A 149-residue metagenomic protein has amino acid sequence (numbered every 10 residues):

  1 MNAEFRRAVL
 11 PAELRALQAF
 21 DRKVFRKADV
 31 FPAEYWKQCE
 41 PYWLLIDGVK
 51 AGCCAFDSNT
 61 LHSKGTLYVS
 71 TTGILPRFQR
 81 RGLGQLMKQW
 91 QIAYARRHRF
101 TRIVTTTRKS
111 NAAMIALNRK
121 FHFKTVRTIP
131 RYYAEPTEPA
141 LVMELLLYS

Functional and structural regions predicted by a protein language model:
N2-E4: Extreme N-terminal starter segment of soluble prokaryotic enzymes
R7, P11-R77, K88, L146-Y148: Acetyl-CoA-dependent GNAT
Q38, S63, N111, A134-P139: Short acidic/glycine-enriched loop/turn segments that link adjacent beta-strands
C53, R108-K109: Short amphipathic helical patch at the helix-1/turn junction of helix-turn-helix
I74, R80-A93, A116-K120: Conserved acetyl-CoA-binding loop-helix of GNAT-fold acetyltransferases
A95-T106: Conserved GNAT acetyl-CoA-binding A-motif
T106-T107, H122-L141: Conserved catalytic-core motifs of GNAT/GCN5-like acyltransferases
